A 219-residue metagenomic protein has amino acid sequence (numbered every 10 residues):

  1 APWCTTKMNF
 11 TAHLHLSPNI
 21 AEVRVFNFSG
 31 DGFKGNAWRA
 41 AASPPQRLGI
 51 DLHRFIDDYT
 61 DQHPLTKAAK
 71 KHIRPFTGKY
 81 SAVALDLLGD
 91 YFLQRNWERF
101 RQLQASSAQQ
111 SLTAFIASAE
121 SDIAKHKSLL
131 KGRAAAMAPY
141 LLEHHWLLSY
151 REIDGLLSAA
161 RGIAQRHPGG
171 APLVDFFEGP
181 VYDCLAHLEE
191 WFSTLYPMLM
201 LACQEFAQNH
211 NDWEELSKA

Functional and structural regions predicted by a protein language model:
T6-W97, R101, E178-L216: An N-terminal structural lobe/cap that precedes and organizes the functional/catalytic core across diverse proteins
N9, S43, H63, S111 (+2 more regions): Helix N-terminus capping/helix-initiation residues
R39, F100-A105, G169-V174: Short, surface-exposed acidic
H72-Y140: Active-site-proximal alpha-helical scaffolds that flank and shape metal-associated catalytic sites
T113-L201: An amphipathic alpha-helical core segment
